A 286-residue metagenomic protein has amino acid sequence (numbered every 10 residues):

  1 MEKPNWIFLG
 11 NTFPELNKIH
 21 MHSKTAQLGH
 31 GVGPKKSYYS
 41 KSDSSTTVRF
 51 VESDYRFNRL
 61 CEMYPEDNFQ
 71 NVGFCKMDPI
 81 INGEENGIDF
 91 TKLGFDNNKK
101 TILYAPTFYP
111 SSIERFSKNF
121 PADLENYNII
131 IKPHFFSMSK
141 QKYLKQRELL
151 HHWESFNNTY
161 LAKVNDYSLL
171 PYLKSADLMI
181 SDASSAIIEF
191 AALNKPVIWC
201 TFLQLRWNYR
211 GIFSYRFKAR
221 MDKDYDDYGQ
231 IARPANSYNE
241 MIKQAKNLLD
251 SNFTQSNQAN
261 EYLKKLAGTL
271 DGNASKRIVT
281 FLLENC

Functional and structural regions predicted by a protein language model:
M1, S42, D123, P171-Y172: Structural alpha-helical scaffold elements that stabilize or flank donor/cofactor-binding regions in carbohydrate
M1-E84: Active-site and donor-binding regions of nucleotide-sugar-utilizing enzymes
I7-L9, L16-G29, D166-F213: A donor-sugar binding/catalytic signature common to diverse glycosyltransferases and related nucleotide-sugar
T46, N71, S185-L266: Catalytic binding pocket for nucleotide-activated donors in carbohydrate/polymer assembly enzymes
V72, K76-H152, A162, A235 (+2 more regions): Conserved catalytic-core segment of nucleotide-activated headgroup transferases in glycan assembly
N158-N165: Active-site donor-binding acidic/aromatic loop of nucleotide-activated sugar and phosphosugar transferases involved
L270-C286: C-terminal alpha-helical cap of glycosyltransferases
